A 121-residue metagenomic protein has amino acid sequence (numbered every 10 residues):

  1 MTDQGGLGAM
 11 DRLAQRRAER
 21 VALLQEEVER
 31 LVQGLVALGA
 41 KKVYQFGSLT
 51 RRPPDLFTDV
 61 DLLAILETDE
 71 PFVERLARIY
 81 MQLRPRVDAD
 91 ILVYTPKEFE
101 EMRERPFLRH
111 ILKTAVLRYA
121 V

Functional and structural regions predicted by a protein language model:
M1-Y44, T50-L56, E67-V121: Catalytic core of pol beta-like nucleotidyltransferases
D61-A64: Short beta-strand->loop micro-motif that forms the acidic, two-metal-ion catalytic signature in nucleotide-processing
